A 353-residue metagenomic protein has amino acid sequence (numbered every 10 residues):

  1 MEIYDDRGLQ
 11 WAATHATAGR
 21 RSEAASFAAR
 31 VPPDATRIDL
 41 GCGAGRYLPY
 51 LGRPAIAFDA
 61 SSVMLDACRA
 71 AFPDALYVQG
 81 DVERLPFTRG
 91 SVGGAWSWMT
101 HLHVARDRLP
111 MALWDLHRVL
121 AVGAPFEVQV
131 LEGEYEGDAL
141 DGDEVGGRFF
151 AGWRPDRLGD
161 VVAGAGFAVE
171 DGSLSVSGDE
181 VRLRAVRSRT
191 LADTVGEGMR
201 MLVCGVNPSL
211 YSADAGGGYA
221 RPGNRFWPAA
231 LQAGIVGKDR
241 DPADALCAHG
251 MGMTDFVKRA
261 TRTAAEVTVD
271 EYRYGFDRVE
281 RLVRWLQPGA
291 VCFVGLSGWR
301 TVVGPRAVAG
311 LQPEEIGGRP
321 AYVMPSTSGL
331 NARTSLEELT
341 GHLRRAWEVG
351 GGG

Functional and structural regions predicted by a protein language model:
M1-P33, E134: Conserved class I S-adenosyl-L-methionine
I38, G43-R84: Class I SAM-dependent methyltransferase SAM/SAH-binding core
W96-S97: A conserved beta-strand element that flanks and buttresses the S-adenosyl-L-methionine
P110-V122: A short glycine-rich, Lys/Arg-flanked "PGG" loop and its adjoining helix->strand segment in the class I
G123-V130: Conserved beta-strand signature within the Rossmann-like core of class I S-adenosyl-L-methionine
L131-F149: Short, glycine-/aromatic-enriched active-site segment of Class I SAM-dependent methyltransferases
R187-E197, P222, A229, T263-F276 (+1 more regions): C-terminal capping/extension of enzyme domains
A215-D270: Short, surface-exposed acidic-centric catalytic microdomains
